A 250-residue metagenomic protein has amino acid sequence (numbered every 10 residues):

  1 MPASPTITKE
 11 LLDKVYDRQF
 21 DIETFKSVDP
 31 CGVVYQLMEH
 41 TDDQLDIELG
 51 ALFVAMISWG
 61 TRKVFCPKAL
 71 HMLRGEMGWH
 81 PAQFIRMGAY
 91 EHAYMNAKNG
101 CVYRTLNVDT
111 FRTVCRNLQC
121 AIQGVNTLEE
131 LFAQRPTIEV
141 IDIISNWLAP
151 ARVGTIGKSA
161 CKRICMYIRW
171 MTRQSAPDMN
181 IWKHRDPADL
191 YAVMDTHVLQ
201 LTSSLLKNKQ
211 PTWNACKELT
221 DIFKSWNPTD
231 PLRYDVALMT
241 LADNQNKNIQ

Functional and structural regions predicted by a protein language model:
M1-Q250: HhH-family (HhH-GPD) DNA N-glycosylase catalytic core used in base-excision repair
